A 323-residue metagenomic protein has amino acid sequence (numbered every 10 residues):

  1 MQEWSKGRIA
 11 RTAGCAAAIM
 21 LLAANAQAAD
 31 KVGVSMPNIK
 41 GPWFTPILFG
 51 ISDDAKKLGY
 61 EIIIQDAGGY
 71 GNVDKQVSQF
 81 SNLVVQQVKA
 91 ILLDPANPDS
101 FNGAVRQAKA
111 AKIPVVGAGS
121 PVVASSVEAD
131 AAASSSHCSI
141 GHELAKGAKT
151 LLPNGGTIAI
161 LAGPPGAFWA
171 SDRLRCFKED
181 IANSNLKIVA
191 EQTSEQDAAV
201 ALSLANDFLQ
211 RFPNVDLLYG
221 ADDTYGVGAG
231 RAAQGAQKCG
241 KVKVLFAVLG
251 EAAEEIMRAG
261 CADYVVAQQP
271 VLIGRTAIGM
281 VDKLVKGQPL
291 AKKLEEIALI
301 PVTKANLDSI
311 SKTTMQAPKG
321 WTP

Functional and structural regions predicted by a protein language model:
Q2-G14: Bacterial N-terminal signal peptides that target proteins for export
L22-A28: Sec/Tat signal peptide C-region and signal peptidase I cleavage site
D30, L161, P165, I181 (+1 more regions): Hinge/cleft segment of the Venus flytrap/periplasmic-binding protein
K31-D54, L58, I63-F80, Q86-V88 (+4 more regions): Extracytoplasmic "Venus flytrap"
V32, D74-Q76, A132-I158, V200-L202 (+2 more regions): Hydrophobic alpha-helical segments within soluble ligand-binding/sensing domains
W43-Y60, I140-L144, F168-K187, V200 (+4 more regions): Short, solvent-exposed amphipathic alpha-helices that sit in or adjacent to ligand/effector-binding or catalytic
E61, D99-S139, T150, T157 (+3 more regions): Flexible loop/hinge segments that line or gate small-molecule binding clefts
S81, L93-K109, F177, A190 (+1 more regions): Hydrophobic alpha-helical
